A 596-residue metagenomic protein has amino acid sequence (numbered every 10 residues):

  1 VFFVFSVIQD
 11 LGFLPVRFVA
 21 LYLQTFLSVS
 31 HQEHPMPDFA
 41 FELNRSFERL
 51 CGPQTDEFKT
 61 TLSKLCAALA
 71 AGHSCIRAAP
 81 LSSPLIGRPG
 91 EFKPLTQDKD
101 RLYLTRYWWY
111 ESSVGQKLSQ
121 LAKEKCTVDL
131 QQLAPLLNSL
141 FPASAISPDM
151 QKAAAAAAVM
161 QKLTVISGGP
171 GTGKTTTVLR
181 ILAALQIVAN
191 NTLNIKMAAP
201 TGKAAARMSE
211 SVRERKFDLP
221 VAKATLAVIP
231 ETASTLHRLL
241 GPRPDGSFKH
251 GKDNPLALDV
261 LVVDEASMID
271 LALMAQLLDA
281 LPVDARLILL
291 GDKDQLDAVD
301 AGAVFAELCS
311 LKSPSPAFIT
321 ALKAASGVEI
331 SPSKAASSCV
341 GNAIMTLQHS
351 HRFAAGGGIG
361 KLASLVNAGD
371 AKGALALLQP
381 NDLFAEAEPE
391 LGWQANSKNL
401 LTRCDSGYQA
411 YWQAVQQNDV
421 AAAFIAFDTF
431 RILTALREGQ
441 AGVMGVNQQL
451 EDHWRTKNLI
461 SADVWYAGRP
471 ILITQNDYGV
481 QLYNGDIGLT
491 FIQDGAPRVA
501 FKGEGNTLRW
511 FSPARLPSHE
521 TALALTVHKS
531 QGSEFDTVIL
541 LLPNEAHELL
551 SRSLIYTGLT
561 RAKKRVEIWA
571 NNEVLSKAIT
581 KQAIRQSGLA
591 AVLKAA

Functional and structural regions predicted by a protein language model:
V1-Q24, S28-Q32: Short, low-complexity, charge-dense intrinsically disordered segments
F26, S30-A78: Intrinsically disordered, low-complexity N-terminal extensions of AAA+/P-loop NTPases that precede the structured
A79-Q131: Interdomain "pre-motor" coupling segment immediately N-terminal to P-loop NTPase/helicase cores
L136-K162: Conserved pre-motif I regulatory segment
A153, V159-P380: ASCE P-loop NTPase helicase motor core
D294-I471, D477-V480: Conserved helicase motor core of P-loop NTPases
V480-D486: Short coil-to-beta-strand transition motifs
D486-A596: C-terminal accessory regions
